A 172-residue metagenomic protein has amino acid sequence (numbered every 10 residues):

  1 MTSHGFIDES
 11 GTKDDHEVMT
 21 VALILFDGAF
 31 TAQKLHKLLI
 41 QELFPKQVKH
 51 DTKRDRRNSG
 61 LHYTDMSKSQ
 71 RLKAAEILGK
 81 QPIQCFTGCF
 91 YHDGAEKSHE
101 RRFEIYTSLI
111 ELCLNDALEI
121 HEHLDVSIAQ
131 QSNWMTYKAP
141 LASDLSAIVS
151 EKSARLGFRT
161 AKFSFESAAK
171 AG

Functional and structural regions predicted by a protein language model:
M1-G172: Phosphate-ester processing/binding pockets and catalytic centers
